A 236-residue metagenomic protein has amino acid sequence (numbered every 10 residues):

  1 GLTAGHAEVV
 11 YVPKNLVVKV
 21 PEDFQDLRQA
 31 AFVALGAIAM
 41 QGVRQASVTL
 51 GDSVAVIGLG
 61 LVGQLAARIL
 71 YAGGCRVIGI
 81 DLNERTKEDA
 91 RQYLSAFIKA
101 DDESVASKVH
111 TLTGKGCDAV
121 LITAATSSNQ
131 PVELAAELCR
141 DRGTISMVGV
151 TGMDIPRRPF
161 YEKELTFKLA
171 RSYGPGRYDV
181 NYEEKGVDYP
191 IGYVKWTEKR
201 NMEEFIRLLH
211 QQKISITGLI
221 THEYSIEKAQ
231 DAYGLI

Functional and structural regions predicted by a protein language model:
G1-I57: NAD(P)H dinucleotide-binding glycine-rich loop of Rossmann-like/cofactor-binding domains, especially the beta1-alpha1
A39, A67, Y71: Gly/Ala-rich phosphate-binding loop of Rossmann-like dinucleotide-binding domains, activating on the conserved
G63-Q64: N-terminal Rossmann-fold NAD(P) dinucleotide-binding loop
A72-R76, D141: Conserved S-adenosyl-L-methionine
D81-L82, R171: Conserved acidic E/D residue at the C-terminus of a beta-strand in Rossmann-like folds
E88, S95-A170: Glycine-rich cofactor phosphate-binding loops and adjacent beta1-alpha1 units of small-molecule cofactor enzyme domains
E103, E133-A136, K185-I236: C-terminal hydrophobic helical "lid"/dimerization subdomain of Rossmann-like NAD(P)H-dependent oxidoreductases
V148-R200: E1/E1-like adenylate-forming module used to activate ubiquitin-like modifiers and sulfur-carrier proteins
